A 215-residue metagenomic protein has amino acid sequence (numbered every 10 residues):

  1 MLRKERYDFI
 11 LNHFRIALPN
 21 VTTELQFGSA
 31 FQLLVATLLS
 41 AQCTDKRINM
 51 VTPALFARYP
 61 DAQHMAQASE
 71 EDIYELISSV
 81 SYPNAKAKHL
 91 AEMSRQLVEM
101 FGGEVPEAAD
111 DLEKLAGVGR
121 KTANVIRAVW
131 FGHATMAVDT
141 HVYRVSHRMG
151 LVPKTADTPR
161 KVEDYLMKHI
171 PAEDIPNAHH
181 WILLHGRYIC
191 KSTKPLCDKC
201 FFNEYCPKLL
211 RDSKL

Functional and structural regions predicted by a protein language model:
L2-L215: Catalytic cores of DNA base-excision repair glycosylases
